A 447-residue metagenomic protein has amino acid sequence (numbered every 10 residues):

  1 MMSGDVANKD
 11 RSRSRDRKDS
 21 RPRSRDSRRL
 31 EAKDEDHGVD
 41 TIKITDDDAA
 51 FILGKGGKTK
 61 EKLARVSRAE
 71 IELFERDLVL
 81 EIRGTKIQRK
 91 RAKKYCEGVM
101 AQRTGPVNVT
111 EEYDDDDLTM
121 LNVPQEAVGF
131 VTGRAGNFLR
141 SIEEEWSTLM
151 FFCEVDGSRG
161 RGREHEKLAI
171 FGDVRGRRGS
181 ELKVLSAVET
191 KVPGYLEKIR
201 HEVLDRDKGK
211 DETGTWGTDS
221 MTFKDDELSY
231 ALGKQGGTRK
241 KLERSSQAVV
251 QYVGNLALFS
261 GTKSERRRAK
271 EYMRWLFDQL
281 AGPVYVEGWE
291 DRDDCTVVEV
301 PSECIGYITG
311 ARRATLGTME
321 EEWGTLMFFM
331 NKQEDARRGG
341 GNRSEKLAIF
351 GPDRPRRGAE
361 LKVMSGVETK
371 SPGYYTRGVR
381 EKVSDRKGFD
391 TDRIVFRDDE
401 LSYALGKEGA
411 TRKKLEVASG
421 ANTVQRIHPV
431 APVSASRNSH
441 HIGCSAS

Functional and structural regions predicted by a protein language model:
M2-N8, K18, P22-S447: Predominantly single-stranded RNA-binding modules in RNA-associated proteins
